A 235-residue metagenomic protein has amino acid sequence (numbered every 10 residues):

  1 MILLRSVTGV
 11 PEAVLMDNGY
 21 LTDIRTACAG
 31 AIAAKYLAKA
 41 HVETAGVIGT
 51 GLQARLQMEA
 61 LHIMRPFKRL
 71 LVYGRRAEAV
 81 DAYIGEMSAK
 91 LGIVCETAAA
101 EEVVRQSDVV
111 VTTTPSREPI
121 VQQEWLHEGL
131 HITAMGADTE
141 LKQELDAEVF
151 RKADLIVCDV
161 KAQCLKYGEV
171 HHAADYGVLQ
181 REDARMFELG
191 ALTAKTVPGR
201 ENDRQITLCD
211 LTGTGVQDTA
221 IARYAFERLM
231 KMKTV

Functional and structural regions predicted by a protein language model:
M1-V42: Phosphate/diphosphate ligand-binding glycine-rich loop within oxidoreductases
L37-T44, P66, H127-E128: Short helix-loop-beta connector
A45-G46, T207: Conserved beta-strand elements of the Class I
G49-G51: Glycine-rich Rossmann-fold phosphate-binding loop(s) that bind the pyrophosphate of adenine dinucleotide cofactors
A54-R55: N-terminal Rossmann-fold NAD(P) dinucleotide-binding loop
I63-K90: NAD(P)-binding Rossmann-fold cofactor-contacting core
G92-V178: Rossmann-like adenosine-cofactor binding region
L141-V235: Adenosine-phosphate binding glycine-rich loop
